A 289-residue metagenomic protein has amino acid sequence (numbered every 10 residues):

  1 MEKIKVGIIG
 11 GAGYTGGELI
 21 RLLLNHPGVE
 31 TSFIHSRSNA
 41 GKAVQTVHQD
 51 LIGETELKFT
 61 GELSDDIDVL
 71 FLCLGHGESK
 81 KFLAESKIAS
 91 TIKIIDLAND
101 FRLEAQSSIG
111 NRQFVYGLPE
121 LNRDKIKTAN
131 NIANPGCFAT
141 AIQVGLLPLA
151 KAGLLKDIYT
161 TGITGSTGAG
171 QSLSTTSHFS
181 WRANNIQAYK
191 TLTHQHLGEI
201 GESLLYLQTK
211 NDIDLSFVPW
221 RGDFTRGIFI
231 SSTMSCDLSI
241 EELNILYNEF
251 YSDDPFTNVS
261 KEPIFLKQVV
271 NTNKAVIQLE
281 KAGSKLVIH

Functional and structural regions predicted by a protein language model:
M1-N184, Y189-T191, K210, E280-S284: N-terminal Rossmann-like NAD(P) cofactor-binding subdomain of oxidoreductases, focused on the glycine-rich
N25-G28, K151-L154, H194, E202-T209 (+3 more regions): Generic secondary-structure signature for well-ordered alpha-helical cores
T128, I228-I230, L286: Short amphipathic alpha-helical segments
A188-L192, W220, F265-V269: Short Gly/Pro-enriched turn/cap motifs at secondary-structure boundaries
T193-F217, F229-S231: Oxyanion-binding "anion nests"
T209-T225, K281, K285: Conserved Rossmann-fold dehydrogenase catalytic segment
G222-I230, M234: Active-site pocket-lining segment
T233-H289: C-terminal active-site/capping subdomain that shapes the small-molecule cofactor and substrate pocket of enzyme
